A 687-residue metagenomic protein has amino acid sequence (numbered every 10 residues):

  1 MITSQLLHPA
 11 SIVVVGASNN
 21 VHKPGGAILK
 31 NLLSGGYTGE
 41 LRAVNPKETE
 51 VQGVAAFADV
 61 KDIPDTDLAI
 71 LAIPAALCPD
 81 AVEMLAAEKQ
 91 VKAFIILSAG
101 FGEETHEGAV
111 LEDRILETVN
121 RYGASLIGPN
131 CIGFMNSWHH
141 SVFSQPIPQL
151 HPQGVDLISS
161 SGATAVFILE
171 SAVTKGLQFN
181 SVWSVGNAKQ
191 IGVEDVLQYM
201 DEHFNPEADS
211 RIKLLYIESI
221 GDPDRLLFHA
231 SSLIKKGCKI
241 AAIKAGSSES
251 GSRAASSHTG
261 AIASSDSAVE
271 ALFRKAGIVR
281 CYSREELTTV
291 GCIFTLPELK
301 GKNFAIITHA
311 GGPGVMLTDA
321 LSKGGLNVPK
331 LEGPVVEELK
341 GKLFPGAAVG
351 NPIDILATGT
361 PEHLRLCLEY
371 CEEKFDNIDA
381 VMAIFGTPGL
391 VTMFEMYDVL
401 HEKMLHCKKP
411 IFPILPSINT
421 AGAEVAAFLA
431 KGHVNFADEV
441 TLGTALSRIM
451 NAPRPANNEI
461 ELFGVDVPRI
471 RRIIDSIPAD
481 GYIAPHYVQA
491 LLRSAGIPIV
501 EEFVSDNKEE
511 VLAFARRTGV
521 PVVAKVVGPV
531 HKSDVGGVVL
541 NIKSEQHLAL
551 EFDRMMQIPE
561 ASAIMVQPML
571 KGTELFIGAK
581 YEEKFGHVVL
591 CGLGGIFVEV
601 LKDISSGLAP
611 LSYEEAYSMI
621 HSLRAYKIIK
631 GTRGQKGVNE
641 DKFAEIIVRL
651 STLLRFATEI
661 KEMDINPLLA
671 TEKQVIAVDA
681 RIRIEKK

Functional and structural regions predicted by a protein language model:
M1-K687: Catalytic-core regions of core metabolic enzymes, especially those transforming organic acids/acyl-group intermediates
